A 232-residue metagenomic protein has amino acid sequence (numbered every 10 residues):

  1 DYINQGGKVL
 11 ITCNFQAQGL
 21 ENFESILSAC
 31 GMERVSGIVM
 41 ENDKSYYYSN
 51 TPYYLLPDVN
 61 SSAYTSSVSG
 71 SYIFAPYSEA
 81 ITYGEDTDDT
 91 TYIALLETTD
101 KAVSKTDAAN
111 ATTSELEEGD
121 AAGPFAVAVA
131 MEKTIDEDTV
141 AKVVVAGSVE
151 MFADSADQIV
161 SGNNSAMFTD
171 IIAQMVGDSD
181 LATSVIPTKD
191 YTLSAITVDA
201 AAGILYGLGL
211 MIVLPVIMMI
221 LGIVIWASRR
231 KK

Functional and structural regions predicted by a protein language model:
D1-D180: Acidic, S/T/G-rich, low-cysteine, solvent-exposed domains in lumenal/extracellular/periplasmic regions of secretory
M151, Q158, V185-L210: Short, aromatic-rich amphipathic segments at membrane interfaces that lie adjacent to a transmembrane helix or signal
L181-A182, I225: Generic macromolecular interface patches on structured domains
P215-S228: Alpha-helical transmembrane segments
R230-K232: Short, charged juxtamembrane terminal tails flanking transmembrane helices
